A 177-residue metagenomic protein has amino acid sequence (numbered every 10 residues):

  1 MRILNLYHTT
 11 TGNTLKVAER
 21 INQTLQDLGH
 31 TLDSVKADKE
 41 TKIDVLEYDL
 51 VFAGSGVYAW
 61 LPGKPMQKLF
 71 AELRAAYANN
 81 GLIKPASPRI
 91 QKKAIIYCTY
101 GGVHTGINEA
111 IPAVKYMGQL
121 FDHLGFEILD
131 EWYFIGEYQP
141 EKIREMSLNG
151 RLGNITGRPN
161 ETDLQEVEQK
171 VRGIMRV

Functional and structural regions predicted by a protein language model:
M1-L4, V35-K36, E166: A generic structural signal for ordered secondary structure
R2-L28: N-terminal beta1-alpha1 ligand-phosphate binding loop
T24, L28-D33, L50-A53, V57-V177: FMN-binding flavodoxin-like domain, especially the glycine-rich phosphate-binding loop
K39-K42: Short acidic active-site motifs
V45-L46: A short, aliphatic-rich alpha-helical micro-motif
